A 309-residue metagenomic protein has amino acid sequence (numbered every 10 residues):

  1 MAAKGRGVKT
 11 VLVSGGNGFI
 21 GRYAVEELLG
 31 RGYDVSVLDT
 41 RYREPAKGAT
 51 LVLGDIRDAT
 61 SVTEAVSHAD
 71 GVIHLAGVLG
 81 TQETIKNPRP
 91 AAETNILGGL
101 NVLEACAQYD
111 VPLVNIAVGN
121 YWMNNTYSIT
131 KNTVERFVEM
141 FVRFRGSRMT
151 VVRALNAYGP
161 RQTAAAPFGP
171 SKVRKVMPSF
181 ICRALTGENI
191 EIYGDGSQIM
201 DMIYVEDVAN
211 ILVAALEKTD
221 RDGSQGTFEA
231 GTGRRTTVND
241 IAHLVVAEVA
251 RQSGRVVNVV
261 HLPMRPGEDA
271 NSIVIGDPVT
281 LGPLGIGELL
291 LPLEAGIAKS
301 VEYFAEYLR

Functional and structural regions predicted by a protein language model:
M1-P160, K299, Y303: N-terminal Rossmann-like NAD(P)+-binding domain of SDR-like oxidoreductases, especially those catalyzing
A3, Y42-R43, I181-C182, T219-D220: Short secondary-structure boundary/capping segments
I20-Y23, G98, K172, V176 (+1 more regions): Conserved alpha-helical elements of sugar-nucleotide-dependent glycosyltransferases
L51, I73, G80, P88 (+7 more regions): Generic anion/oxyanion-binding catalytic loop in active/binding sites
T60-T63, Q82, R89, L100 (+7 more regions): Residues in well-ordered alpha-helical elements
V102, V138, F180, T280-G282: Structural element of the ATP-grasp superfamily
T126, N132, R136-M200, V205-A214 (+1 more regions): NAD(P)-dependent short-chain dehydrogenase/reductase
L185-N189, Y193-R309: C-terminal substrate-binding subdomain of Rossmann-fold SDR/epimerase-dehydratase oxidoreductases
